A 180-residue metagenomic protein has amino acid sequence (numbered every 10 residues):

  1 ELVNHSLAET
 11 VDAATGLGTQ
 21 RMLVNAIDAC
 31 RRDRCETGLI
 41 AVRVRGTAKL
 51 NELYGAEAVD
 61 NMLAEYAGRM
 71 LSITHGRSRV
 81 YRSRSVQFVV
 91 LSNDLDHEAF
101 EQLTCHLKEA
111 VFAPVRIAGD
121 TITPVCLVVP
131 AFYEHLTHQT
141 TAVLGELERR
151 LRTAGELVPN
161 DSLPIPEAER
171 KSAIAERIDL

Functional and structural regions predicted by a protein language model:
E1-S6: Alpha-helical/coil-rich non-catalytic "connector" segments in signaling and regulatory proteins
L7-V11, G16-G38, R45-L71, Y81-S85 (+2 more regions): Conserved long alpha-helical elements within nucleotide-processing catalytic cores of c-di-GMP signaling and class III
D28, L71, H75, F112-R116 (+1 more regions): A general structural signal for alpha-helical elements within enzymatic catalytic domains
G38-I40, R79-Y81, V89, V129-A131: Conserved beta-strand cores of small sensory beta-sandwich domains that regulate signal transduction, primarily PAS/PAC
A67-H97, V115-I122: Conserved helix-loop-beta segment at the catalytic/binding core of cyclic-nucleotide signaling proteins
L91-F100, A118-T121, V125-L147, E169-R170: Catalytic strand-loop-helix junctions within cyclic-nucleotide turnover domains
F112, G119, A142-L180: Catalytic/regulatory signature loops of cyclic-dinucleotide turnover enzymes and related class III nucleotidyl cyclases
